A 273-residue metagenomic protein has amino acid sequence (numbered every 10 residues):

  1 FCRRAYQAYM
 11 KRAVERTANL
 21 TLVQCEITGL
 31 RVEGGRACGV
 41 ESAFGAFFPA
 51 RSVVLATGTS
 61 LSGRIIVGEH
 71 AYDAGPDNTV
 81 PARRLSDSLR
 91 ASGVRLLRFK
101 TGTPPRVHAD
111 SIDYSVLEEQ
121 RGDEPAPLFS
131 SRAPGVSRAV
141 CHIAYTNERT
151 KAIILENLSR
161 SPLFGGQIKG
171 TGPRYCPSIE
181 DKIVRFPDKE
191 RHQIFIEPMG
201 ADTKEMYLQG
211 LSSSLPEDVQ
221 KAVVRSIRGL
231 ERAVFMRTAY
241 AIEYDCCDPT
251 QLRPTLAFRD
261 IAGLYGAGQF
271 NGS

Functional and structural regions predicted by a protein language model:
F1-K11, D77-V80, V107, L208-P216: Short beta-strand to alpha-helix junction loop
F1-S62, V107-E118, P187: Feature captures the FAD/FMN-dependent oxidoreductase FAD-binding
V23-E26, K100, R237: Short loop/edge segments at beta-strand edges and connector loops that shape dinucleotide/nucleotide cofactor-binding
L55-V107, I227-R228, R232: Glycine-rich loop(s) and the adjacent beta-strand/alpha-helix scaffold that form part
D87-K221: An anion/pyrophosphate-binding glycine-rich loop and adjacent beta-alpha core in soluble alpha-beta enzymes
I112-S115, Y244-R253: Short glycine/threonine-rich loop-to-helix capping motif typified by GTGT followed within a few residues by an Asp-Pro
F195-G200, P254-S273: Short FAD-binding loop at a beta-strand-to-alpha-helix junction that anchors the flavin cofactor in diverse
L211-I242: Carboxylate/His-rich catalytic cores and anion/metal-binding grooves
